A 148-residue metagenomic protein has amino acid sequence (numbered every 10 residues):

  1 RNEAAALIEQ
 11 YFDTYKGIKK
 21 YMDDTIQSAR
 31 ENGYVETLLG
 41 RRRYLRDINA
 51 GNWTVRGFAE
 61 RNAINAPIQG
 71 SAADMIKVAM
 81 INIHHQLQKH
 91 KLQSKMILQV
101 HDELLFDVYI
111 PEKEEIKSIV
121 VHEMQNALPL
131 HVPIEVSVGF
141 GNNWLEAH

Functional and structural regions predicted by a protein language model:
R1-H148: Conserved catalytic core of nucleotide polymerization and phosphodiester-bond processing enzymes
